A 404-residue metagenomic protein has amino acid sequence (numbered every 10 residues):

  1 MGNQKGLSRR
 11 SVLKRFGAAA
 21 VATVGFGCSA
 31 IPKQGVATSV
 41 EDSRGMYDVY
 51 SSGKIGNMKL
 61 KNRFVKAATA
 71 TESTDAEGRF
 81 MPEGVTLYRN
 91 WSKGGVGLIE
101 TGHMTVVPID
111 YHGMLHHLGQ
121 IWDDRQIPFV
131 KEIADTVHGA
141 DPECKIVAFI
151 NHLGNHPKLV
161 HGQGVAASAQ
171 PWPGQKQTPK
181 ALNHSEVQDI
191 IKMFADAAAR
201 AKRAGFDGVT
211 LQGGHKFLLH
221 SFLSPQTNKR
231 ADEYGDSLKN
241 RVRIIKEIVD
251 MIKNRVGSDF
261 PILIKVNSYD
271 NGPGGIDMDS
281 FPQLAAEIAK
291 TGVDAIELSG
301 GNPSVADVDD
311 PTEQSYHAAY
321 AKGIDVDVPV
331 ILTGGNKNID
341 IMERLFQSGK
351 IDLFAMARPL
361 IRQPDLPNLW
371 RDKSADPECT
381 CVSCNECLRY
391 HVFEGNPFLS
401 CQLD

Functional and structural regions predicted by a protein language model:
G2-K5, S11-P32: N-terminal export signals
N3-Q4, S8-R9, G235, D259: A general, composition-driven signal for non-globular sequence regions
Q4, R9-R10, A37, M46: Intrinsically disordered, low-complexity regions
R15-G17, Q34-D404: Flavin-dependent oxidoreductase catalytic cores
